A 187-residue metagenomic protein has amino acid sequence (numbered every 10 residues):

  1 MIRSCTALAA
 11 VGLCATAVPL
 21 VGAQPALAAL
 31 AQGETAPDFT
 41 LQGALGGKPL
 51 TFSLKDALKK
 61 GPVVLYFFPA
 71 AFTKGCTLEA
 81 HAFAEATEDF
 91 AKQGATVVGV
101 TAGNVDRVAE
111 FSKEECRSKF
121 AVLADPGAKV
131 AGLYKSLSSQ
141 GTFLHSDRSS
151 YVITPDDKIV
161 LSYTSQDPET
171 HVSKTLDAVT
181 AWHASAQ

Functional and structural regions predicted by a protein language model:
M1-T16: Bacterial N-terminal signal peptides that target proteins for export
A17-G43: N-proximal helix/coil linker or "cap" segments that precede and/or mark the start of modular domains
P37, P62, D147-S149: Short loop/turn microsegments at loop-to-beta-strand junctions
T40-P62: A short beta-strand-turn-helix
L54-F83: Short active-site neighborhood of thiol/selenol oxidoreductases, capturing the structured segment around
T77-S118, K129-A131: Structural microenvironment flanking redox-active thiols in thiol-disulfide oxidoreductases
S118-A121, L137-Y151: Structural micro-motif
H145-Q187: Thiol-/selenol-based redox modules, centered on thioredoxin-like and closely related oxidoreductase domains
